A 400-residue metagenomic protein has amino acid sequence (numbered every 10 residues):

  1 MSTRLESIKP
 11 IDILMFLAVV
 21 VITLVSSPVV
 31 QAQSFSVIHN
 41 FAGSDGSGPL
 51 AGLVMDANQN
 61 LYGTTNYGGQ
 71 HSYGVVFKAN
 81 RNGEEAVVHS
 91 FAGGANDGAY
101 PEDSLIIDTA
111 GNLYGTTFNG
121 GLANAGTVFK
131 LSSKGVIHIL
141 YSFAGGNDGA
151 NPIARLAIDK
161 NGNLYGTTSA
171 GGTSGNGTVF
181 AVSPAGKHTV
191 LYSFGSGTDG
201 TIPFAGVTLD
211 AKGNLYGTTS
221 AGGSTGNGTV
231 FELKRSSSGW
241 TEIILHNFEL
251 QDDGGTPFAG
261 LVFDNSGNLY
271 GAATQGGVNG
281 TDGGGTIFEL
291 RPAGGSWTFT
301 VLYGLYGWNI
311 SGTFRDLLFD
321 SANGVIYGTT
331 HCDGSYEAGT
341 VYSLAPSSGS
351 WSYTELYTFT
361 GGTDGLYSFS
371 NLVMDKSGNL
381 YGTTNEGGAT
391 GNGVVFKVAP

Functional and structural regions predicted by a protein language model:
S2-P400: Extracellular beta-propeller repeat domains
